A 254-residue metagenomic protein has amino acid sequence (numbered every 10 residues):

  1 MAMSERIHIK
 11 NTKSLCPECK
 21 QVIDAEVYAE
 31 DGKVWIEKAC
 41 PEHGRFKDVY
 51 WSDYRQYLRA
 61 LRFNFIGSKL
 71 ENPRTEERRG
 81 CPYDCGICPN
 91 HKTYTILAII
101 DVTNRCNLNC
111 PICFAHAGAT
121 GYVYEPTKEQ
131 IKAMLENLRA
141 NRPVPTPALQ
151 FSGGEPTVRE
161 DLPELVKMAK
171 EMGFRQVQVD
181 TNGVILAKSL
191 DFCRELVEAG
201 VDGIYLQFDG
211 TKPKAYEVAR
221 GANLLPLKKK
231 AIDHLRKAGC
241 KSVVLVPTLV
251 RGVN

Functional and structural regions predicted by a protein language model:
M3-N11, Y28-K33, T103: Short, flexible, mixed-charge glycine/proline-rich loop motifs that serve as phosphate/nucleic-acid-contacting
L15, Q21-D31: Short recognition patches in nucleic-acid-associated and regulatory proteins
G32-S52, Q56, R62-F63, G67-T181 (+4 more regions): Conserved alpha-helical substructure of the radical SAM core
A119-G121, K212-A219: A short acidic, helix-capping loop that chelates divalent metal ions and anchors anionic groups
A169, Y205-F208, N254: Short, electropositive alpha-helical surface patch
V179, P213, I232-N254: Conserved strand-turn element in the central/C-terminal portion of the radical SAM core barrel that lines
G183-L186, G210, R251-G252: Short beta->alpha connector loops
R220-K237: Glycine-rich S-adenosyl-L-methionine
